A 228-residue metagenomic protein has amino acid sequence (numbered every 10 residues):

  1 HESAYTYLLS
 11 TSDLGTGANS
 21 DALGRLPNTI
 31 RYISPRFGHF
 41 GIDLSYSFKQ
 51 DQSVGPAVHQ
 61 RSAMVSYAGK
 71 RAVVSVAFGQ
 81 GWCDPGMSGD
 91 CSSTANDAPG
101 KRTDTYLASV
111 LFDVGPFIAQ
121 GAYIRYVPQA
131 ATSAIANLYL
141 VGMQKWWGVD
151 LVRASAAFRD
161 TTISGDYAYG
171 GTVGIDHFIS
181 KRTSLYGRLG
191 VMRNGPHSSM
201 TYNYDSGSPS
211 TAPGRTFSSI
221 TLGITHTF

Functional and structural regions predicted by a protein language model:
H1-F48, A57-H59, S66-V73, V191: Outer membrane beta-barrel
H1-Y5, P56, S88, S133 (+1 more regions): Outer-membrane beta-barrel and related beta-rich outer-membrane complex signature in Gram-negative bacteria
N19-L23, S53, A98-G100, A212-R215: Short Gly/Pro-enriched turn/cap motifs at secondary-structure boundaries
G38-H39, R71, V149, I179-R182 (+1 more regions): Short loop/turn motifs that connect adjacent beta-strands in outer-membrane beta-barrel proteins
P56, S62-H177, R188-G190: Detector for outer-membrane/organellar transmembrane beta-barrel domains, recognizing the amphipathic beta-strand
M143, V152, S198-Y204, G223: Gram-negative and organellar
I175-L189, N194-P196, P213: C-terminal closing repeat unit and adjoining cap/tail of repeat-based domains
A212-F228: Outer-membrane beta-barrel "beta-signal"
